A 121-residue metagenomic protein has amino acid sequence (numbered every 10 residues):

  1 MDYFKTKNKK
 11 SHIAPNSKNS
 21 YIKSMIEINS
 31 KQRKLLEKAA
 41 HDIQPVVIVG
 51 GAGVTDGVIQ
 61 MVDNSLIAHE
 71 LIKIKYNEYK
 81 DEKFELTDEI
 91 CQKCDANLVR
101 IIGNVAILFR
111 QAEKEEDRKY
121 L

Functional and structural regions predicted by a protein language model:
D2-K9, S17-L121: Positively charged, polar, low-complexity stretches
H12: Structured mid-domain segments that build the active-site/substrate or prosthetic-cofactor binding neighborhood
